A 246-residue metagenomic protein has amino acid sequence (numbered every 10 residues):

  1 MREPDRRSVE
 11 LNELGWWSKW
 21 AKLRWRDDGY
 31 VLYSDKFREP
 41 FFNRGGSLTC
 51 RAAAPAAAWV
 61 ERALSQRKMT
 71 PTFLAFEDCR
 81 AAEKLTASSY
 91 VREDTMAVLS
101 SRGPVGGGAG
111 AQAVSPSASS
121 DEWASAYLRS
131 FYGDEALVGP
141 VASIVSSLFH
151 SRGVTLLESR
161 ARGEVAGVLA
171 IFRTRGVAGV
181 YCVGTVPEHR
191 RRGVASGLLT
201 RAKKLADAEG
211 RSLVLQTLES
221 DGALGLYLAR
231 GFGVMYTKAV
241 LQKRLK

Functional and structural regions predicted by a protein language model:
M1-R6, R51, A111-S125: A short beta-loop-alpha structural element at the N-terminal edge of CoA-dependent acyl/N-acetyltransferase catalytic
M1-R67, D78, A82, H150: N-terminal charged segments
A53-E61, C182-T185, R191-K204, A229: Conserved acetyl-CoA-binding loop-helix of GNAT-fold acetyltransferases
A58-K68, R173, G197-S212, G233: Conserved acyl-CoA
F73-R80, V214-L224, L241-L245: Conserved beta-strand-loop-alpha-helix junction that forms the acyl-donor binding cleft
C79-R92, S196, E219-T237: Conserved active-site alpha-helix within GNAT-family acetyltransferase domains
R92-R102, G233-K246: Conserved catalytic-core motifs of GNAT/GCN5-like acyltransferases
L137-V186: A conserved beta-strand-loop-helix scaffold within acyl/acetyltransferase catalytic domains
